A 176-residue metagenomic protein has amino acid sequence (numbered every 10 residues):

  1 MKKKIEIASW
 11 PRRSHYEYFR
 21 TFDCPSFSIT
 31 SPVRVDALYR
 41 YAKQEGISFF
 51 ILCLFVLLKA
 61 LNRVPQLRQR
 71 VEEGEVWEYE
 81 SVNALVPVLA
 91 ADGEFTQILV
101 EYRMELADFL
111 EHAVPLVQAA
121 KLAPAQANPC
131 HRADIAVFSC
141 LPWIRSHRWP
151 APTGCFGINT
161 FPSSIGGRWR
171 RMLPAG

Functional and structural regions predicted by a protein language model:
M1-C24, A37-Y41, L58, E80-A84 (+1 more regions): Domain-scale detector for complete catalytic domains at protein termini or as standalone homologs
K2-T30, F50, F138-S139, S146-G176: Flexible, Gly/Pro-enriched loop and linker segments at secondary-structure and domain junctions
A8, R20-L52, R63, R68-A84 (+1 more regions): Gly/Ser/Thr-rich phosphate-binding loops and adjoining beta-strand/alpha-helix segments that form adenosine-phosphate
P32-L38, A60, L89-D92, L141-S146 (+1 more regions): Generic structural motif
Y39, S48-I51, M104, D108-A113 (+4 more regions): Structured catalytic/translocation cores of nucleotide/phosphate-coupled proteins
L54-A60: Structural preference for long, well-ordered alpha-helical segments in enzyme cores
L67-L99, N128-H131: Small-residue-rich loop/turn and linker elements
A90-S146: Helical lid/core segments from catalytic subdomains that handle acyl or acyl-like groups
